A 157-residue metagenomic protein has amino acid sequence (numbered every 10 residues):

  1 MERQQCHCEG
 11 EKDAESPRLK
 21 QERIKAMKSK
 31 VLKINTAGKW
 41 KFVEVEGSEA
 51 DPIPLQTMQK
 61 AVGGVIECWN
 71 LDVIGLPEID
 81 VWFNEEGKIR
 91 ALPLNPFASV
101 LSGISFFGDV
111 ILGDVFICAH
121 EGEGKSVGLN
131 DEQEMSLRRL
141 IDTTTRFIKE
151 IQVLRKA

Functional and structural regions predicted by a protein language model:
Q4-H7, Q21: Low-complexity, intrinsically disordered or signal/transmembrane-proximal segments
M27-A157: Domain-length accessory/inserted modules outside core catalytic folds
